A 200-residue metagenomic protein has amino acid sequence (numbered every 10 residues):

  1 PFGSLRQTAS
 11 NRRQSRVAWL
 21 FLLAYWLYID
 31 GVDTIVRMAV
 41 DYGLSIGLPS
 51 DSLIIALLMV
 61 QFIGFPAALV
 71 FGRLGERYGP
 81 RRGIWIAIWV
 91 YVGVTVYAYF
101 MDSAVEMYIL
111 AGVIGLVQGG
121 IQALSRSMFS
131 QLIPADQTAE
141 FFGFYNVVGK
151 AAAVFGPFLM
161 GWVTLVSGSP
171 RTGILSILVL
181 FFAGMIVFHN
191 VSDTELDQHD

Functional and structural regions predicted by a protein language model:
P1-F21: Juxtamembrane intracellular "pre-TM" segments in multi-pass secondary transporters
R37-L53: Short amphipathic helix-loop junctions that connect adjacent transmembrane helices in Major Facilitator Superfamily/SLC
P66-P80, T164: Helix-to-loop junctions at the C-terminal end of transmembrane segments in multipass secondary transporters
R82-Y97: Structural signature of the two symmetry-related core transmembrane helices
Y99-A111: Helix-loop junctions at membrane interfaces in 12-TM secondary transporters
G120-P134: Intracellular juxtamembrane helix-capping segments at the cytosolic ends of symmetry-related transmembrane helices
W162-F181: A membrane-interface helix-boundary motif in multi-pass transporters
L175-D200: Multi-pass alpha-helical transporter architecture, strongest for 12-TM Major Facilitator/SLC carriers used
